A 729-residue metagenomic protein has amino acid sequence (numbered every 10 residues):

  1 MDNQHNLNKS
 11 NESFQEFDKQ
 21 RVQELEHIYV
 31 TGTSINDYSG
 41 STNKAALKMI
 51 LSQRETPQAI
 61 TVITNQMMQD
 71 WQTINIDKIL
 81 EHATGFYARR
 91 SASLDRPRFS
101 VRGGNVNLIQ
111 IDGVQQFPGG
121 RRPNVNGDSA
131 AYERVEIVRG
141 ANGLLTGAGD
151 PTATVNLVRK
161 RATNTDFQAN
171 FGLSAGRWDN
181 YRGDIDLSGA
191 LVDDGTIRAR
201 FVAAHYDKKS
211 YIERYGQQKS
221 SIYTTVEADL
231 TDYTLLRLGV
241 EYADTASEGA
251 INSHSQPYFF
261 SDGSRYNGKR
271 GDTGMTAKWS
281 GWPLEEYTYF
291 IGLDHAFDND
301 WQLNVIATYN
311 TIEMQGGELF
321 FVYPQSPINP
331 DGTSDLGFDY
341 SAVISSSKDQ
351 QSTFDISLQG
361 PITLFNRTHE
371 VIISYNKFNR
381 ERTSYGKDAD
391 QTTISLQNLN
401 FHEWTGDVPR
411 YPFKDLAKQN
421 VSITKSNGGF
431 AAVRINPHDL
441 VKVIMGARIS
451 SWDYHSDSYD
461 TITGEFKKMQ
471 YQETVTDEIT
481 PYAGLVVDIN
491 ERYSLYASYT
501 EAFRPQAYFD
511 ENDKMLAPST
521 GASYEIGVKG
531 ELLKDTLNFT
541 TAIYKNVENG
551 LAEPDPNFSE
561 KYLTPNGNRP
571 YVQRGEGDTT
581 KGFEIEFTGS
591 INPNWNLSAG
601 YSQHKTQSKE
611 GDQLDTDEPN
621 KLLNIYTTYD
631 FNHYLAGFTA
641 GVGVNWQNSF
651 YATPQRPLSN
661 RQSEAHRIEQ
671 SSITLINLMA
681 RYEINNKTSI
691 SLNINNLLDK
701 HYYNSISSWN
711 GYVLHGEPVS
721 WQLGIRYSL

Functional and structural regions predicted by a protein language model:
Q4-L7, F17-D166, I526: Acidic, small-polar-rich N-terminal luminal/periplasmic segments of exported/outer-membrane proteins
P118, A131-E133, L144-T224, L230-T234 (+2 more regions): Outer-membrane beta-barrel translocator/receptor signature
Y206-S210, Y223-D229, Y233-A296, T311-D349 (+5 more regions): Acidic/polar loop-and-plug regions of large Gram-negative outer-membrane beta-barrel proteins
D229-T231, D349-Q351, T368-R380, K387 (+4 more regions): Structural signature of Gram-negative outer-membrane beta-barrels, strongest in the C-terminal barrel of TonB-dependent
Y289-T311, Y340-Y459: Face-selective signature of the C-terminal outer-membrane beta-barrel domain
D294-D298, Q302-T308, I312-E318, L495-Y496 (+3 more regions): Membrane-embedded beta-barrel scaffold of Gram-negative outer-membrane proteins
D439-L440, K545-V547, V572-Q655, L698-D699 (+1 more regions): Gram-negative outer-membrane beta-barrel transporters
W646-P657, R681-L729: C-terminal beta-signal and adjacent terminal beta-strands/loops of Gram-negative outer-membrane beta-barrel proteins
